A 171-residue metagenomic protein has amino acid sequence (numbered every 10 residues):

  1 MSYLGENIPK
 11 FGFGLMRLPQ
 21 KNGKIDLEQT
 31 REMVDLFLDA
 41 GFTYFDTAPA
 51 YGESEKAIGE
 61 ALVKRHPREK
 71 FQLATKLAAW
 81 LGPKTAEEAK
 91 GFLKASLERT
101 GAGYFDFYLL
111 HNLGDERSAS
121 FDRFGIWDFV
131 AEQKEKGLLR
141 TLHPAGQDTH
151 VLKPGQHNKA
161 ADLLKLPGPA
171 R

Functional and structural regions predicted by a protein language model:
M1-F71, F129, E135: N-terminal binding-site loop/beta-alpha segment at the start of enzyme catalytic domains that lines or forms
P9-F13, F45-T47, F71-T75, F105-L110 (+2 more regions): Hydrophobic faces of well-ordered beta-strands that scaffold small-molecule active sites in alpha/beta enzyme cores
M16-E28, K76-E88, E116-A119: Active-site mouth loops of central-metabolism enzymes
D35, P83-R171: Glycine/proline-rich, positively charged, aromatic-decorated active-site loop/lid region on the catalytic face
R65-E87, L109-N112: Structural motif corresponding to the early beta-alpha repeats
